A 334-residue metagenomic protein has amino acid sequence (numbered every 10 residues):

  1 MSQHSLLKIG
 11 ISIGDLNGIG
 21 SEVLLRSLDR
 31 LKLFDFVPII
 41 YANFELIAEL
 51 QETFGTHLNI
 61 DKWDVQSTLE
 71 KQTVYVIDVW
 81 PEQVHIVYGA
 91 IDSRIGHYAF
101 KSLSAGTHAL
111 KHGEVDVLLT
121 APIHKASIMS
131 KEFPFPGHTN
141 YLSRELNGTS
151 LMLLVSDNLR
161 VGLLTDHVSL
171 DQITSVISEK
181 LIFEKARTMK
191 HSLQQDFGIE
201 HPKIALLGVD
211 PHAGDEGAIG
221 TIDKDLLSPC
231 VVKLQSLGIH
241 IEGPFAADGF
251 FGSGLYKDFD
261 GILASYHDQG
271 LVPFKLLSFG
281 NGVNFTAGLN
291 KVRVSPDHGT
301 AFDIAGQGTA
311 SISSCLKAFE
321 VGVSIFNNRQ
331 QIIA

Functional and structural regions predicted by a protein language model:
M1-H138, K180-S265, Q269-K275, F279-N284 (+3 more regions): Contiguous, glycine/small-aliphatic-enriched amphipathic segments in soluble metabolic enzymes
F133-S169: Flexible loop/hinge segments that line or gate small-molecule binding clefts
D171-Q172, V176-E179: Conserved anion/nucleotide-ligand pocket segment
